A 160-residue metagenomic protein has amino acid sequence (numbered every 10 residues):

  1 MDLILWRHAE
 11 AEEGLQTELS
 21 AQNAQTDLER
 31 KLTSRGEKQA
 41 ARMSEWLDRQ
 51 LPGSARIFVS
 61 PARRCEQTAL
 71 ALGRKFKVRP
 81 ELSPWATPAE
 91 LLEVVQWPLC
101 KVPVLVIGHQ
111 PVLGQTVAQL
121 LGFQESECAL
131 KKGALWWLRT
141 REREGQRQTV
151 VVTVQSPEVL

Functional and structural regions predicted by a protein language model:
D2-A89, L113, S126-G133: Active-site-proximal alpha-helix that buttresses catalytic centers in soluble enzyme cores
L3, A55, C100-G108: Generic beta-sheet signal
M43-E45, R49, V150-P157: MPN/JAMM (Mov34/JAB) isopeptidase/deubiquitinase module and associated MPN-bearing subunits/adaptors in ubiquitin
W46, A71, K75, W97 (+3 more regions): Active-site catalytic microenvironments for nucleophilic, acid-base chemistry
P88-K101, V112: Internal catalytic or translocation cores that form aromatic/hydrophobic pockets or channels for amphipathic metabolites
K101-P103, Q110-A134: Non-DNA-binding regulatory cores of transcription-related proteins, predominantly C-terminal effector-binding
Q124-V150, P157-V159: Domain-level recognition of soluble alpha/beta enzyme cores, biased toward histidine phosphatases/phosphomutases
